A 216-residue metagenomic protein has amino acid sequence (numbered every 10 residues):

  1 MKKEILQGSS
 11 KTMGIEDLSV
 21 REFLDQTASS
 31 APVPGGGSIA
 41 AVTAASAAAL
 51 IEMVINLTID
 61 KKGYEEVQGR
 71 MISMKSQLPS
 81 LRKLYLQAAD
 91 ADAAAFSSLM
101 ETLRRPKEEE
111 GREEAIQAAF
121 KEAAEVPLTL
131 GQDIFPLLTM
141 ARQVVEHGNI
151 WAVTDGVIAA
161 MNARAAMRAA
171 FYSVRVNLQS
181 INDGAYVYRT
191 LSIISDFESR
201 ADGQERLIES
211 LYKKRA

Functional and structural regions predicted by a protein language model:
K11-T27, Q132-V144: Acidic-glycine-rich active-site phosphate/pyrophosphate-binding loop
F23, S46-M53, A88-A91, A95 (+5 more regions): Amphipathic, well-ordered alpha-helical segments in soluble domains
S29-E52, A152-A170: Conserved phosphate/anionic-ligand binding catalytic regions in large, soluble enzymes, centered on
M53-E65: Transmembrane signal-anchor/signal-peptide helices with a preference for the extracytoplasmic
K62-E101: A structural-propensity feature for long, helix-poor, extended segments
M71-M74, L78-Y85, P127, I134 (+2 more regions): Amphipathic alpha-helical coiled-coil segments
D92-M161, A165, A170: Amphipathic alpha-helical interface segments
L137, A152-L211: Preference for long, well-ordered alpha-helical segments
